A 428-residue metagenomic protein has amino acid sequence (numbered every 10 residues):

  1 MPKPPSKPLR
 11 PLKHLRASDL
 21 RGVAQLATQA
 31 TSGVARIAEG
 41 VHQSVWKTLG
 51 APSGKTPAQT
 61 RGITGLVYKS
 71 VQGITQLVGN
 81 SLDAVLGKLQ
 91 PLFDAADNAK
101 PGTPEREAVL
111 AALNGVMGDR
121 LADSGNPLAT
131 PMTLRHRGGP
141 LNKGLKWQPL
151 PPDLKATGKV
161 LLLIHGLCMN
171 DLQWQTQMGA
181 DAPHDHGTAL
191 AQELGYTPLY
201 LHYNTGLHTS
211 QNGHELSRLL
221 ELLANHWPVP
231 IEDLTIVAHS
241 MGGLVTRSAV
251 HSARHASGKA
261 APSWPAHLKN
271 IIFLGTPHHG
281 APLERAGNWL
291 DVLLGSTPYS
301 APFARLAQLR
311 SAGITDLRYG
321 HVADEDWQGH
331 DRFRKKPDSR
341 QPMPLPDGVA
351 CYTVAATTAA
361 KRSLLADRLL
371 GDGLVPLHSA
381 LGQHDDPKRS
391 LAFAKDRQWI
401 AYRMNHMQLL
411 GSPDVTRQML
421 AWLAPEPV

Functional and structural regions predicted by a protein language model:
P2, S18, R36, Q43 (+6 more regions): Serine-dependent carboxylesterase/thioesterase catalytic core of lipase-like alpha/beta-hydrolase/SGNH enzymes
P2-A180, H184-L201, Q211, P413-R417 (+1 more regions): Flexible, membrane-associating and regulatory peripheral segments of lipid-active enzymes
P101-R106, L110, N114, L121 (+1 more regions): Helical cap/lid subdomain of alpha/beta-hydrolase-fold lipid enzymes that gates access to the catalytic pocket
W147-P149, D185, L222-L223, S257-A260 (+1 more regions): A generic local structural motif
D153-A156, Q192, P228, P265 (+1 more regions): Short, flexible hinge/linker loops that cap or flank conserved catalytic cores
T157-K159, Y196, P230-D233, V349: Short coil/turn segments at beta-strand junctions that form active-site/ligand-binding loops
T197-T205, I400-Y402: Glycine- and acidic
